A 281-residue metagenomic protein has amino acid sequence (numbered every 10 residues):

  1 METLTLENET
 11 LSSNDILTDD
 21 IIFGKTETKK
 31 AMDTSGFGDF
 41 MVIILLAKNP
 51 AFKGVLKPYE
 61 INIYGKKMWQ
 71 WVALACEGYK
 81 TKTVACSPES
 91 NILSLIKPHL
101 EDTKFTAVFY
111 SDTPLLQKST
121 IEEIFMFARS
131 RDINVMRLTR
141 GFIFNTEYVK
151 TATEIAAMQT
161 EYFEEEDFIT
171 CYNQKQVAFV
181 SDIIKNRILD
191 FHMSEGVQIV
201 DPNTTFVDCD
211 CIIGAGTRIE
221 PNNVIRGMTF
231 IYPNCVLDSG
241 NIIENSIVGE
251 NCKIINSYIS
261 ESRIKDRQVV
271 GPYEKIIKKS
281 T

Functional and structural regions predicted by a protein language model:
E2-E9, N14-K29, D33-G36, E165-T281: Left-handed beta-helix
L4, N8, N14, F23-S90 (+1 more regions): N-terminal glycine-rich phosphate-binding loop and ensuing alpha1 helix
S35-D39, E77, H99-D102, R129-R131 (+1 more regions): Flexible, charged surface loops at secondary-structure boundaries
G38-I44, T81-T83, T106, D132-V135 (+1 more regions): Hydrophobic beta-strand segments of well-ordered beta-sheets in folded domains
G54-V55, T113-P114, M228: Short, proline-centered helix/strand-breaking motifs
W71, A75, L95, E123 (+2 more regions): Alpha-helical scaffold segments in soluble metabolic enzymes
E89-F144: Conserved beta-loop-beta/alpha segment of the NTase-like Rossmann-fold superfamily that binds/positions NTPs
R129, M136-F191: Catalytic-core segments of class I nucleotidyltransferases/pyrophosphorylases that form NMP-activated intermediates
